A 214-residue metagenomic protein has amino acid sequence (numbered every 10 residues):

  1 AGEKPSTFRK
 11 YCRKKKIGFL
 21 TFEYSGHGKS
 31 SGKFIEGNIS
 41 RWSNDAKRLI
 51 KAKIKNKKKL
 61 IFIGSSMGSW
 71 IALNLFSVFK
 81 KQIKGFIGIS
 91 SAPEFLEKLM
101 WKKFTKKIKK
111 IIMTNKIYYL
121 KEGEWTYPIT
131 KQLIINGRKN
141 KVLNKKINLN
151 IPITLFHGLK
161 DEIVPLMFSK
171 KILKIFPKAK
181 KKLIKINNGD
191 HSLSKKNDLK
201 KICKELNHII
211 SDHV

Functional and structural regions predicted by a protein language model:
P5, I151, P165-K174: Short alpha-helix in the alpha/beta-hydrolase fold that links the catalytic acid
P5, R9-S31: Conserved alpha/beta-hydrolase
G28-N56: Catalytic nucleophile-loop/oxyanion-hole region of alpha/beta-hydrolase and closely related hydrolase-like folds
G64-A72: Gly/Ala-rich beta-loop-alpha elbow adjacent to hydrolase catalytic centers
K81-I129: Hydrolase active-site cap/lid region
N148-L149, L155-H157, D161: Short beta-strand/loop motif that positions the catalytic acidic residue of the alpha/beta-hydrolase fold
K160-V164, H191-S192: Acidic catalytic loop of the alpha/beta-hydrolase fold
G189-K201: Catalytic histidine-centered segment of alpha/beta-hydrolase-like enzymes
